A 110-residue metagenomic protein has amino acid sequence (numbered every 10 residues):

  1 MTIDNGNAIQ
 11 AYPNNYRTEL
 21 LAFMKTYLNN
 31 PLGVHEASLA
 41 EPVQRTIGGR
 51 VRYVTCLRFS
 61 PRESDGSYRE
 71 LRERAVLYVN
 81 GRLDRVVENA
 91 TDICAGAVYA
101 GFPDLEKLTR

Functional and structural regions predicted by a protein language model:
M1-R110: Cystatin/cathelin-like cysteine-protease inhibitor module
